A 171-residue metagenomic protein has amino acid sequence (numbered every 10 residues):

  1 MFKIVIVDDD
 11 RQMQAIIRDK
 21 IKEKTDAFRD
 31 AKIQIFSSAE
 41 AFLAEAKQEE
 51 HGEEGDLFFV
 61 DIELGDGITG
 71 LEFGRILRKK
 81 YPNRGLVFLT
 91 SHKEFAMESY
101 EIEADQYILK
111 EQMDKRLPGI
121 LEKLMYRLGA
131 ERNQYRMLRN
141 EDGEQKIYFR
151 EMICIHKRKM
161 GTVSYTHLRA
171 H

Functional and structural regions predicted by a protein language model:
F2-I21: Conserved acidic segment of CheY-like receiver
V7-D8, F36, F58: Conserved sequence signature across two-component system core domains
K24-R29, K80-Y81: Short helix-capping segments at alpha-helix termini
A27-A41, E45: Short hydrophobic/Thr-rich beta-strand motif most characteristic of the beta2 strand and flanking loop of CheY-like
A44-E45, G52-E131: CheY-like receiver
G119-R169: Conserved binding/recognition cores within well-folded domains
